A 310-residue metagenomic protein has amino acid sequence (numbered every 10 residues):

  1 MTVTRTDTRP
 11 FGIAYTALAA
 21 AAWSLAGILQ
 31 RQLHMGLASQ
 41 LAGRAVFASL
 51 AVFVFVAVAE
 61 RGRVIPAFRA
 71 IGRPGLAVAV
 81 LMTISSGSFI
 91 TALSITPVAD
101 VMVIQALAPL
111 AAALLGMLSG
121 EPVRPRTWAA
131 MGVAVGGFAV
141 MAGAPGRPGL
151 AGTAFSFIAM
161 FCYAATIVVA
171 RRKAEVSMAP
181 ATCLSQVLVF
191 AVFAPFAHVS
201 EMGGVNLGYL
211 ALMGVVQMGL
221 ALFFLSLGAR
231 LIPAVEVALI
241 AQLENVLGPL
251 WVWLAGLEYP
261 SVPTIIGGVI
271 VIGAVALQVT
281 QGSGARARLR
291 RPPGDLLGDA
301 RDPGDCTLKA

Functional and structural regions predicted by a protein language model:
M1-A42, V80, I84-S88, G136-A139 (+2 more regions): Glycine-/small-residue-enriched transmembrane alpha-helix faces in small-molecule transporters and effluxers
T2, A45, Q242-A310: C-terminal-most transmembrane helix of multi-pass membrane proteins
F11-A19, R63-I90, L150-A159, A194 (+2 more regions): Loop-to-transmembrane-helix transition segments
M35-I84, P109-L115, C162-T166, T182-H198: Transmembrane alpha-helices of multi-pass small-molecule transport proteins
L37-A48, I90-A108, G149-F161, V205-M218 (+1 more regions): Structural signature of hydrophobic alpha-helical transmembrane segments
V52, M82, R126-G143, F155 (+4 more regions): Hydrophobic transmembrane alpha-helices of multi-pass small-molecule transport proteins
V56, T91, A108-A129, V246-I266: C-terminal transmembrane-helix exit sites in multi-pass transporters
D100-L107, A170-L188, M218-L254: Helix-helix packing/entry segments at the starts of transmembrane helices
